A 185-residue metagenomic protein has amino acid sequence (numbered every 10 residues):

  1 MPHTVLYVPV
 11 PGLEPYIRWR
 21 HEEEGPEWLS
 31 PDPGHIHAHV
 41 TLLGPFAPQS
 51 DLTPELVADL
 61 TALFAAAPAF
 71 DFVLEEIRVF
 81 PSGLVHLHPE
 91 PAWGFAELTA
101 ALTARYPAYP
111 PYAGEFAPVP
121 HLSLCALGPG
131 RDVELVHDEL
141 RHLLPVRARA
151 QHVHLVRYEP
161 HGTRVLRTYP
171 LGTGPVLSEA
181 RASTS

Functional and structural regions predicted by a protein language model:
M1-D71, A92-Q151, R164-S185: Basic, often amphipathic N-terminal segments
E75-S82, P120, V153-R164: Short proline/glycine- and acidic-rich turn/helix-capping motifs at secondary-structure junctions
G83-L84, L98: Short, conserved acidic/polar surface loops in the N-terminal third of protein domains
H86-L87, L124, L155: Short hydrophobic/aromatic-rich beta-strand segments that constitute the beta-sheet cores of beta-sandwich/beta-barrel
P89, Y158, L171: Active-site donor-binding loop signature of nucleotide-sugar glycosyltransferases
